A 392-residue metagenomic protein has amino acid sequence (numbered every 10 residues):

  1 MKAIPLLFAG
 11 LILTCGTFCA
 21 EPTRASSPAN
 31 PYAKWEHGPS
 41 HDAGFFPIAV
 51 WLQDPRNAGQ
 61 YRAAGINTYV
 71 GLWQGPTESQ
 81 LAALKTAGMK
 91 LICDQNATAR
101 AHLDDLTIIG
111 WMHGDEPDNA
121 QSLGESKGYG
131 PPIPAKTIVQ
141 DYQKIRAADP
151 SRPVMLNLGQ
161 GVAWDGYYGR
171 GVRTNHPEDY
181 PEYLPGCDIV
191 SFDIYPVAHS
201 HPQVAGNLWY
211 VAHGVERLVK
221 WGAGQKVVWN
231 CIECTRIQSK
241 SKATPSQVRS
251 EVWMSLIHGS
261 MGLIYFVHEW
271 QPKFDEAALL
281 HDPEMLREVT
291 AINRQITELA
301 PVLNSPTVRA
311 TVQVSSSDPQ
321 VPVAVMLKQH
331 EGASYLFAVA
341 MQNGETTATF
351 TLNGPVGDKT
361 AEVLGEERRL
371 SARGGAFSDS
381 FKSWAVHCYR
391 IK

Functional and structural regions predicted by a protein language model:
P5-T17: Bacterial N-terminal signal peptides
E21-T360, G365-K392: Glycan-processing catalytic domains of CAZymes
